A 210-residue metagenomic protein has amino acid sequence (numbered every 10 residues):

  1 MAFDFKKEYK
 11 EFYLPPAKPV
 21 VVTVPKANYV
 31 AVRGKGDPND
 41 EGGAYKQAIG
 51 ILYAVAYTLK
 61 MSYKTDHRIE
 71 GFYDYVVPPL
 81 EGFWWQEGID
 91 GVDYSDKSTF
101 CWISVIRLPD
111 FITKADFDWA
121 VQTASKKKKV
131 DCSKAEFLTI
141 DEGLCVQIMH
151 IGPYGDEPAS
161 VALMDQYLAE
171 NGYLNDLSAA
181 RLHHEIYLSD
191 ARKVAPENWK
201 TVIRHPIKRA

Functional and structural regions predicted by a protein language model:
M1-A210: A solvent-exposed interaction/effector surface
